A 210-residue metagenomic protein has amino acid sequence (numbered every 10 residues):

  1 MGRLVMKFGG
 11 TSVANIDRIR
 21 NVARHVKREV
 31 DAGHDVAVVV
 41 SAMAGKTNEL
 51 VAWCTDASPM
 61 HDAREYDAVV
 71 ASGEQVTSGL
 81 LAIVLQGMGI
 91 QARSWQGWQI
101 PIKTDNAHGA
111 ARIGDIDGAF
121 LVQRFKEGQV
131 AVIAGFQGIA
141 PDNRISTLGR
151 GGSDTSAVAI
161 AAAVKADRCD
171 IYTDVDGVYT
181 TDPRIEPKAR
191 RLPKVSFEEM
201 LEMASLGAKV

Functional and structural regions predicted by a protein language model:
M1-V210: Nucleotide/pyrophosphate-binding catalytic subdomain
